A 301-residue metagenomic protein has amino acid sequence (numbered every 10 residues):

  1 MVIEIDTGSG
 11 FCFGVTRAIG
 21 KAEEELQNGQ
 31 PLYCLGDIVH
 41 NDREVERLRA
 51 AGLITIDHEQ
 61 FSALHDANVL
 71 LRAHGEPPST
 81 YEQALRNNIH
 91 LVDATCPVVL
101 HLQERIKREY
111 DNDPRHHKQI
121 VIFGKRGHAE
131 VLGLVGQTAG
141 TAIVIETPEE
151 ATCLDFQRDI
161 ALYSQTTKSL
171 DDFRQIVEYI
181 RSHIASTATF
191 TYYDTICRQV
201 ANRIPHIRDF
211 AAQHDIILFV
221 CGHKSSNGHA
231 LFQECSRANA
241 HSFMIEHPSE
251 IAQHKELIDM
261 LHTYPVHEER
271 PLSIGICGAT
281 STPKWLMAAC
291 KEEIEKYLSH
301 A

Functional and structural regions predicted by a protein language model:
M1-A301: The feature marks the mature, well-folded catalytic cores of soluble enzymes
